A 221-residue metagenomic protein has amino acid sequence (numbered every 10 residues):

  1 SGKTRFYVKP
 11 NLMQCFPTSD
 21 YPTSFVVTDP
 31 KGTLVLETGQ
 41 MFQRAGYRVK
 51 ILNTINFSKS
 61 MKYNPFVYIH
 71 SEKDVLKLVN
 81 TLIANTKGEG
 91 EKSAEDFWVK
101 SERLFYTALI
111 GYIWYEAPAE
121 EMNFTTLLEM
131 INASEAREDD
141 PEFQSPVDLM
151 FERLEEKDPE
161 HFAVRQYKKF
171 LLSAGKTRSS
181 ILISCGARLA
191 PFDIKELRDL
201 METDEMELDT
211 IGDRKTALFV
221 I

Functional and structural regions predicted by a protein language model:
S1-I221: P-loop NTPase motor domains
